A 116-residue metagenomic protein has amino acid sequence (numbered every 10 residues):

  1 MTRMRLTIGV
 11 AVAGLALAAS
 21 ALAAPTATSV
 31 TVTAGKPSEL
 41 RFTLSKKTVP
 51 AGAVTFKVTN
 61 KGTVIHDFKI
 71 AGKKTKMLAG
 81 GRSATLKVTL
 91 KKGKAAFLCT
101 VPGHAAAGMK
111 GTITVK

Functional and structural regions predicted by a protein language model:
M1-L6: Bacterial Sec-dependent N-terminal signal peptides
G9-S20: Bacterial N-terminal signal peptides
P25-A34, A79-K116: Extracellular/periplasmic metallocenter environments
T26-A51: N-terminal edge beta-strand
E39-S45, G72-K73, G81-T85: N-terminal post-signal-peptidase region of extra-cytosolic proteins
S45-V64, A84-A96: Beta-strand cores of secreted/periplasmic/IMS beta-sandwich domains, seen most often in copper-related folds
I65-G72: Short, surface-exposed beta-strand/strand-loop-strand elements in extracellular ectodomains
G72-K74, V115-K116: Short edge-strand/loop segments of extracellular domains
